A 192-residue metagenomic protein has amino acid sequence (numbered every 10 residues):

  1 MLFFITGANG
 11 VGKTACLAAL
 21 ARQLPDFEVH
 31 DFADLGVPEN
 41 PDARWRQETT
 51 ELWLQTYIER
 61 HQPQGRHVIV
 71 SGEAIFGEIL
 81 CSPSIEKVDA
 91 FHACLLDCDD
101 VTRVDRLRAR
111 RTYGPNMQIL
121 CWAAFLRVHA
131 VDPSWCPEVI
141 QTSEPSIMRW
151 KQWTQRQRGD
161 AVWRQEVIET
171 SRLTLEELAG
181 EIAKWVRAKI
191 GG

Functional and structural regions predicted by a protein language model:
I5: Hydrophobic anchor at the beta1->P-loop junction of P-loop NTPases
N9: The conserved Walker
G12: Conserved glycine(s) of the Walker
A15-Q62: Conserved substrate/cofactor phosphate-moiety recognition/catalytic segment in nucleotide-dependent phosphotransferases
R46-D100: Glycine-rich phosphate-binding loop used to anchor ATP phosphates in small-molecule kinases, encompassing both
T50-Q55, L175-A183: Short, amphipathic alpha-helical "lid/cap" segments that border enzyme active or binding sites
A109-G114, W185: Conserved AAA+ ATPase "sensor/coupling" helix adjacent to the nucleotide-binding pocket
Y113-E181: Small-molecule kinase domains that catalyze NTP-dependent phosphoryl transfer to phosphate-bearing small molecules
